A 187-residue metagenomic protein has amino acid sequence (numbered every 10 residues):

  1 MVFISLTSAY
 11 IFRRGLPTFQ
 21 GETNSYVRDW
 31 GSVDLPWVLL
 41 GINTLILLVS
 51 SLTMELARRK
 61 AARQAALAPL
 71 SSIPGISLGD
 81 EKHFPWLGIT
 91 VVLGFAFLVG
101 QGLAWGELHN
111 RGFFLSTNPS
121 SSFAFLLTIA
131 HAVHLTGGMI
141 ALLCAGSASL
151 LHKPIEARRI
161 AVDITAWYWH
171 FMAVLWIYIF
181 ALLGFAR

Functional and structural regions predicted by a protein language model:
M1-R187: ...captures the hydrophobic TM-helix bundle architecture rather than a specific catalytic motif, and can also fire on
